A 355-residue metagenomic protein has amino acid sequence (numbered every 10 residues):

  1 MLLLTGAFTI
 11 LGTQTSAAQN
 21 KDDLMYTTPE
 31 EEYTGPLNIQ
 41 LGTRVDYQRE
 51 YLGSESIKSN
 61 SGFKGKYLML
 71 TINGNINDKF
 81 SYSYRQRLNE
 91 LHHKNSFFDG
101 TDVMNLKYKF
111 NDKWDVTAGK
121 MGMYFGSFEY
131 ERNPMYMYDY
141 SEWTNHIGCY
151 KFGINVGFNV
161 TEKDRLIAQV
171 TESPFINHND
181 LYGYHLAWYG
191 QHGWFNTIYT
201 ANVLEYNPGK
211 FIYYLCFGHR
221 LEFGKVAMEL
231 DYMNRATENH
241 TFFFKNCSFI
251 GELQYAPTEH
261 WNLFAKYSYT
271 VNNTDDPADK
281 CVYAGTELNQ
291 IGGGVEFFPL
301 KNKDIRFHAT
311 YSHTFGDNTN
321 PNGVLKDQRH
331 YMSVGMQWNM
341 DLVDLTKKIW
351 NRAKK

Functional and structural regions predicted by a protein language model:
L4-R44, Y331, G335-W338, L345-K355: N-terminal periplasmic/intermembrane-space "pro-region" immediately following the signal or transit peptide
T28-R49, S59-S173, Y189-Q191: Outer membrane beta-barrel
R44-K58, N77, K94, N105 (+1 more regions): Outer-membrane beta-barrel pore domains
K66, G100, D112, Y150 (+5 more regions): Exposed loop/turn and edge beta-strand positions of beta-sandwich/beta-sheet ligand-binding modules
V103, G153, G183-H185, C216 (+1 more regions): Conserved positions at the start
F125-S127, I176-H178, N318: Short catalytic/ligand-binding loop motif for oxyanion handling, primarily in non-cytosolic enzymes, centered on
L166-F211: Loop-centered beta-sheet repeat module
